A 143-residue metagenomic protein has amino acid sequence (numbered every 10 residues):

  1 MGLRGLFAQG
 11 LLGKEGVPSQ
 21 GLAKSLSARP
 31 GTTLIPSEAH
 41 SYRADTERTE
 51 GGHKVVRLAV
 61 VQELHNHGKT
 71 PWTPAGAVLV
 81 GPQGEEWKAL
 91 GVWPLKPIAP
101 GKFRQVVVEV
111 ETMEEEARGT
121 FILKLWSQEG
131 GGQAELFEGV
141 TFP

Functional and structural regions predicted by a protein language model:
M1-G31: A eukaryote-biased signal for short, well-structured alpha-helical docking elements
A8-G10, E38-R43, L58, T70-T73: Activation corresponds to long, low-complexity, non-globular regions
G31, R57-A59: Extracytoplasmic
E38-V55, P97: Short, solvent-exposed beta-strand/turn "edge" segments of beta-rich domains on protein surfaces
A59, T70-A77, R118-I122, E135-L136: Short, hydrophobic/aromatic beta-strand segments
E63-G68: Asparagine-centered strand-capping/turn motif at beta-strand->loop junctions
A75-E85: Extended low-complexity, serine/threonine- and proline-enriched intrinsically disordered segments
E86-L136, P143: Short, solvent-exposed, Trp/other aromatic-anchored flexible loops in extracytoplasmic proteins
